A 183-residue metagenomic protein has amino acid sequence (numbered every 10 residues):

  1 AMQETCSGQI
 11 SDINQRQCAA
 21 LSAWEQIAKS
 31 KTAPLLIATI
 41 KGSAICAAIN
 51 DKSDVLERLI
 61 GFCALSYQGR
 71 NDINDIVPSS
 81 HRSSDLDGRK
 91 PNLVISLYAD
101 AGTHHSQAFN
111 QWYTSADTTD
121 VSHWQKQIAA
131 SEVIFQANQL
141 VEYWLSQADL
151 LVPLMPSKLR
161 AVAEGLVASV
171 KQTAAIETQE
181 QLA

Functional and structural regions predicted by a protein language model:
A1-A183: All-alpha prenyltransferase/terpene-synthase fold signal
